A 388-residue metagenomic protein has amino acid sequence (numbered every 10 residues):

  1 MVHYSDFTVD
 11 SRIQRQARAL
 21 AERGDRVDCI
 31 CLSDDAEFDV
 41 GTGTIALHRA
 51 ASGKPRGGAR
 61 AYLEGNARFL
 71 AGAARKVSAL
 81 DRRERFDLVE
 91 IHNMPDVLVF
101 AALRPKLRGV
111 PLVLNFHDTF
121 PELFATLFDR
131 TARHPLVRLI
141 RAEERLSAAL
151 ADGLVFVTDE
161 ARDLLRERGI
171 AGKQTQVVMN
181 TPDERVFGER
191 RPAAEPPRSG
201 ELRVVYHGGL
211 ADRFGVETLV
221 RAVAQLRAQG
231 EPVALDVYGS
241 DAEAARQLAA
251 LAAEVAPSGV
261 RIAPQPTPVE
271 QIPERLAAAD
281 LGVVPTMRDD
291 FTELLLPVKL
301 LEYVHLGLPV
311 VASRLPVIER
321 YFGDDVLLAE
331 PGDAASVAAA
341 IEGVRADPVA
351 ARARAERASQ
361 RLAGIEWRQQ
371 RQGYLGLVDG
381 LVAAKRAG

Functional and structural regions predicted by a protein language model:
D10-S11, F214, P266-R275, G282-V304 (+1 more regions): Nucleotide-sugar-dependent
S33, E160, T181: Carbohydrate-associated surface elements
R104-L107, F120, H134-L154: Membrane-proximal helix-turn-helix segments that form the acceptor-binding/catalytic region of lipid-linked
R166, T181-G200, G215: Acidic anion/phosphate-binding donor-loop and adjacent secondary structure in glycosyltransferase catalytic cores
P196-V223, D236: Conserved donor-binding/catalytic core segment of Leloir-type glycosyltransferases
E201, R246-L276: Nucleotide-activated donor-binding/catalytic signature segment of Leloir-type glycosyltransferases, i.e., the conserved
V326-A334, G343-P348: Conserved acidic donor-binding segment of nucleotide-sugar-dependent glycosyltransferases
G343, A350-G364: A short, well-ordered alpha-helix in the C-terminal region of glycosyltransferases
